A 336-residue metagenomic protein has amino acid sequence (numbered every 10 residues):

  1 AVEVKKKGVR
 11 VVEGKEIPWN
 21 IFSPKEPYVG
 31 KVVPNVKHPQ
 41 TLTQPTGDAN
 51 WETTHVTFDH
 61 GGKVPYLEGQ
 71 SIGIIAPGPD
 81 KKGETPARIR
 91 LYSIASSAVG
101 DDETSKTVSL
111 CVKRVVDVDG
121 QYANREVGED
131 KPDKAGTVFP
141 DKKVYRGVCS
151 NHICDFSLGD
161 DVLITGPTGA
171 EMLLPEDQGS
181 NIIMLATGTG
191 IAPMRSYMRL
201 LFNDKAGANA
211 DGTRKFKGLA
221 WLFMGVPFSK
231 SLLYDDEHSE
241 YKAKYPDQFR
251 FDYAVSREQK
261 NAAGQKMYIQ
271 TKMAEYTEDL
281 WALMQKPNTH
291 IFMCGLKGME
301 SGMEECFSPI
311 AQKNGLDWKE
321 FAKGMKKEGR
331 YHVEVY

Functional and structural regions predicted by a protein language model:
V2-K5, I17, F22-Y28, W51 (+3 more regions): Reductase modules of NAD(P)H-dependent flavoproteins
I17, V29, V33-F156: Ferredoxin-reductase
K37, K63, P79, V99 (+6 more regions): Conserved beta-strand elements of beta-rich interaction domains across eukaryotes, especially beta-propellers
V64-A87, L185-F223: Classical protein tyrosine phosphatase
Q70, A123-R125, E176-D177, S196-R199 (+2 more regions): Short coil/turn segments at secondary-structure boundaries
C149-Q178: Active-site-adjacent "gating/activation" loops or surface patches in catalytic cores
L163, I183-L185: Conserved beta-strand elements of the Class I
